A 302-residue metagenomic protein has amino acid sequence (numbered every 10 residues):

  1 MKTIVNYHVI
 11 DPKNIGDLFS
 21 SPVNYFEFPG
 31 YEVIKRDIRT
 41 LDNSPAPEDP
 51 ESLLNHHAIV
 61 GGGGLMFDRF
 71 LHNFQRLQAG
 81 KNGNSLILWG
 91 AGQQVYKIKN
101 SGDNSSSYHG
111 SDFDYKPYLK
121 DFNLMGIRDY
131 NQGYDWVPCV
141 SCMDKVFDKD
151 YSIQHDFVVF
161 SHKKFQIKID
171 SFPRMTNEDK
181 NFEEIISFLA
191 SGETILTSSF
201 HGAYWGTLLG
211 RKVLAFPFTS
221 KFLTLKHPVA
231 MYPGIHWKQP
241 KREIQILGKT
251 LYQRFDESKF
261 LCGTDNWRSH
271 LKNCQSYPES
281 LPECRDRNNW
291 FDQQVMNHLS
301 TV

Functional and structural regions predicted by a protein language model:
M1-V302: Active-site anion-handling motifs in enzyme catalytic cores
